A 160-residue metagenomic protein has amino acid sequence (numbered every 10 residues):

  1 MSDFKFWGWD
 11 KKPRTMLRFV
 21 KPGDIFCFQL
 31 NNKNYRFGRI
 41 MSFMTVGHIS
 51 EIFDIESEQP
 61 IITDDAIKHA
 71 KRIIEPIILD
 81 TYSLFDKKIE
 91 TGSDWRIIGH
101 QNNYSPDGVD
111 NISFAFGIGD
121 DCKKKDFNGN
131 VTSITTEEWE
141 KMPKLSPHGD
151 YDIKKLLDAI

Functional and structural regions predicted by a protein language model:
M1-V46: Short N-terminal edge-element motif at the start of the domain
W7-G8, P13-T15, A66, R72 (+1 more regions): Short, well-ordered helical secondary-structure segments
R36-R39, E51, S93: Functionally constrained cores in energy, signaling, and assembly domains
G47-I73: Short solvent-exposed strand/turn elements
A70-I160: Beta-strand-rich cores of mature extracytoplasmic or soluble domains
